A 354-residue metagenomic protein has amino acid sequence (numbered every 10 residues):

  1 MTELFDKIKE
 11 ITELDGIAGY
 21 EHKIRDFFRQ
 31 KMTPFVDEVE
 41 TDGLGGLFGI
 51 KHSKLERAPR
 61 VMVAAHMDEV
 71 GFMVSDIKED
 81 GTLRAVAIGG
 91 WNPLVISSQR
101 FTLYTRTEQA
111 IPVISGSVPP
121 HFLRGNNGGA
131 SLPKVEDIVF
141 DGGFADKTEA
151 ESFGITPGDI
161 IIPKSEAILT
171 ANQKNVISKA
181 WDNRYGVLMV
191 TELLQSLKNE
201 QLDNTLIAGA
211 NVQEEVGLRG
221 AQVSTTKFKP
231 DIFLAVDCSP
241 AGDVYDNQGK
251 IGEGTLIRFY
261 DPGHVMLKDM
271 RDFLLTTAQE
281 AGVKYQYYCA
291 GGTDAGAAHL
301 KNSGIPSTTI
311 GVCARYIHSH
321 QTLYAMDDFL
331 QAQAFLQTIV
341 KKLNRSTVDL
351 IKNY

Functional and structural regions predicted by a protein language model:
M1-Y354: N-terminal hydrophobic/helix-forming segments and targeting peptides
